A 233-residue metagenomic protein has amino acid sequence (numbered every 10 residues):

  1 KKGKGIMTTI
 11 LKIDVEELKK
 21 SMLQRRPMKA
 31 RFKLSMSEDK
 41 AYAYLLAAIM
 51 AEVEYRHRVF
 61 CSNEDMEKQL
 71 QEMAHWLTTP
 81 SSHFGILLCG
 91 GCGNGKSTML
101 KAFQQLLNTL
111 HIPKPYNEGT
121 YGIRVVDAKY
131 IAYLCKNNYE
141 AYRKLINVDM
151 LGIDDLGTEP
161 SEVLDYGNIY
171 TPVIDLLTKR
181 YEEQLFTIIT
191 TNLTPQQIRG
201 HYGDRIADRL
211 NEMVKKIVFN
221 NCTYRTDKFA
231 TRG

Functional and structural regions predicted by a protein language model:
K2-S82, I217, N221, D227-G233: A short, basic N-terminal segment
T8-I10, T158-G233: Replace "adjacent to P-loop NTPase cores in ATP/GTP-dependent enzymes" with "adjacent to NTP-binding cores
G85: Walker A (P-loop) ATP-phosphate-binding motif of ABC ATPase nucleotide-binding domains
L88: Hydrophobic anchor at the beta1->P-loop junction of P-loop NTPases
G93-K96: Conserved glycine(s) of the Walker
M99, F103: Hydrophobic positions on the alpha1 helix immediately C-terminal to the Walker A/P-loop
Q105-Y121: Post-Walker A helix-loop "phosphate-sensing" segment adjacent to the P-loop in P-loop NTPases
G119-E182: Conserved nucleotide-sensing/catalytic segment adjacent to the nucleotide-binding pocket in NTP-handling enzymes
